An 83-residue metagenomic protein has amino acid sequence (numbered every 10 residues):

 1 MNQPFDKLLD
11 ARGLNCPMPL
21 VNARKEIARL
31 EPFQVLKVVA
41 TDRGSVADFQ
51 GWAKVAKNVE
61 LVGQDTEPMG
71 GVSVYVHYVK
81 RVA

Functional and structural regions predicted by a protein language model:
M1, A28, E67-M69: Short secondary-structure boundary/capping segments
M1-P4, K80-V82: Short, compositionally biased "basic patch" segments
P4-R12: Short amphipathic
P17-V59, D65: Amphipathic, hydrophobic secondary-structure cores in small proteins
E60-A83: C-terminal edge-of-domain segments
